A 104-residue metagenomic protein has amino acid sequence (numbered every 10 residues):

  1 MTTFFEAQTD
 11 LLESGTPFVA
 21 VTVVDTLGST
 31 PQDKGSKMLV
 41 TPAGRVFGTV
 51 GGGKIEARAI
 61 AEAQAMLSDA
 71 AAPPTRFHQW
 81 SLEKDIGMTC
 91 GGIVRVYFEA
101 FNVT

Functional and structural regions predicted by a protein language model:
M1-T104: Segments forming oxygen-rich coordination pockets for charged ligands
